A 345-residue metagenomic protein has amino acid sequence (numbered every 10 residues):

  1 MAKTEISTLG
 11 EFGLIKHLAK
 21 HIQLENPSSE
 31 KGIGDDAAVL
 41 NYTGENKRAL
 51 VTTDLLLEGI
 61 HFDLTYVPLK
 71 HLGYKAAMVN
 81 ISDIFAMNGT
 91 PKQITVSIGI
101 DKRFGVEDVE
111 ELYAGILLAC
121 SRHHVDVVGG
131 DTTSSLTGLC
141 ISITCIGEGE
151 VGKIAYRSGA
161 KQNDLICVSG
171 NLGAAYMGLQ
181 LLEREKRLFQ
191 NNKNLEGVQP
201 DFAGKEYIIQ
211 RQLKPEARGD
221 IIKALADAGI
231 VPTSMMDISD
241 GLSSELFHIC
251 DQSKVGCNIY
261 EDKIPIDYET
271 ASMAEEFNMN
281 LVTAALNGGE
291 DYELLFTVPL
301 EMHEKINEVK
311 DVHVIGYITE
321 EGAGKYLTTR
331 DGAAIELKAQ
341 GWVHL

Functional and structural regions predicted by a protein language model:
M1-P68, M87, V96: Extreme N-terminal cap/leader segments of soluble proteins
A2-G13, H17-Q23, K47, D101-D126 (+4 more regions): Glycine-/charge-enriched secondary-structure boundary and capping motifs
K31, T65-V79, R103-A114, G152: Glycine-rich anion/phosphate-binding loops
G32, A155, K161-Q162, D220 (+1 more regions): Residue-level recognition of short, solvent-exposed, well-ordered loop/turn junctions that link secondary-structure
L56, K92-E185, Y317: Glycine-rich anion-binding loops of enzyme active sites
L69-Q93, A114-R122, A224, S244-I249: Small-aliphatic-rich amphipathic alpha-helix that forms the alpha element of a beta-alpha
G178-V198: Short, compositionally biased
L195-F247: Polyanion-binding loop/helix "lid" in catalytic or ligand-binding cores
